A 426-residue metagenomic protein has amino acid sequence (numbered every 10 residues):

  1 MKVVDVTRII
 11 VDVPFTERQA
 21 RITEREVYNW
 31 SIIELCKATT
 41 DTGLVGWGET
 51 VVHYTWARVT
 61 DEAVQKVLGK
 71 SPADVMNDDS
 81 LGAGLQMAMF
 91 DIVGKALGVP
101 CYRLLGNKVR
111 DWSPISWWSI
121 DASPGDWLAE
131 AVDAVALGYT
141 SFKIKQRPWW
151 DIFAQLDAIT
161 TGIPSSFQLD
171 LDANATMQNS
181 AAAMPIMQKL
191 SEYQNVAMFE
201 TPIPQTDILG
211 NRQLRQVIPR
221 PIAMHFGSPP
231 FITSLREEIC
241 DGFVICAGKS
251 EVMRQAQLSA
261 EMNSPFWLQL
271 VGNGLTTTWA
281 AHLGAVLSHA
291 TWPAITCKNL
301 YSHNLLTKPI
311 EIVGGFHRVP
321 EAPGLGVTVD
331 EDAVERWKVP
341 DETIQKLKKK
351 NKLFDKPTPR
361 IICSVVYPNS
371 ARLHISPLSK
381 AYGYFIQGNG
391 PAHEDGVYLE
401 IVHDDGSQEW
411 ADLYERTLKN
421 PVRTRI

Functional and structural regions predicted by a protein language model:
M1-D5, G94-K95, V99-R110, H317: N-terminal amphipathic alpha-helix/helix-capping segment at the start of soluble metabolic enzymes
M1-W47, V51, Y301-H303, G383-I386: Structured beta-strand/loop patches that form or line metal/cofactor-binding pockets in enzymes
V3, G43, L85, G98 (+4 more regions): Conserved, mostly hydrophobic/aromatic
V4, V11-F15, G272-I426: Flexible C-terminal active-site loop/helix
D5-I10, E24, K37-V99, R425: Metal- or metallocofactor-binding catalytic centers and their adjacent structured scaffolds across diverse enzyme
G46, L169-L171, I222: Residue-level marker for buried hydrophobic side chains located in beta-strands that build the well-ordered beta-sheet
R58, A63, N195, T206-P221 (+3 more regions): Shared catalytic-loop signature of beta/alpha-barrel
L104-I218: Metal-dependent enolase-superfamily TIM-barrel catalytic cores that perform enediolate-based chemistry
